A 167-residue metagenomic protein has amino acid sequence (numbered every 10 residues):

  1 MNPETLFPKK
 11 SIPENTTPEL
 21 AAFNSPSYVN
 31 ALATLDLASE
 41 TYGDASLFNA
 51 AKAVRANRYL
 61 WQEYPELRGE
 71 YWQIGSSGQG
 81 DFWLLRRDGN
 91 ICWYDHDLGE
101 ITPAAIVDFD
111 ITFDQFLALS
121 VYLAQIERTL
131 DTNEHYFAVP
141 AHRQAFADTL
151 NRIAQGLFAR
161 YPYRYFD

Functional and structural regions predicted by a protein language model:
M1-R87, N133-F137, A147-D167: A surface-exposed partner-binding patch
Q73, N90-D97, E127-H135: A short, terminal or domain-edge coil/loop segment
R87-G89, Y94-E100, R143-Q144, D148-R152: Secondary-structure transition/turn motif
Y94-R128: Compact, glycine/acidic-enriched structural inserts
V139-A141: Short, low-complexity segments with poor structural confidence in diverse proteins
